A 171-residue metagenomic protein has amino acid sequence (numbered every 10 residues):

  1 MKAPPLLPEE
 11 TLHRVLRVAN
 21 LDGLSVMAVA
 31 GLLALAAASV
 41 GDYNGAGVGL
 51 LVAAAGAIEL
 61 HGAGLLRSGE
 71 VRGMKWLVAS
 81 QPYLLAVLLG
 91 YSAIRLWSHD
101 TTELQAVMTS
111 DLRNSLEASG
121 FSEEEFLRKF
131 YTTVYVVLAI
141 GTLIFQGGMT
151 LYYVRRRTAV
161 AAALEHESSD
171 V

Functional and structural regions predicted by a protein language model:
M1-V171: Topology signature of small-to-medium multi-pass alpha-helical membrane proteins
